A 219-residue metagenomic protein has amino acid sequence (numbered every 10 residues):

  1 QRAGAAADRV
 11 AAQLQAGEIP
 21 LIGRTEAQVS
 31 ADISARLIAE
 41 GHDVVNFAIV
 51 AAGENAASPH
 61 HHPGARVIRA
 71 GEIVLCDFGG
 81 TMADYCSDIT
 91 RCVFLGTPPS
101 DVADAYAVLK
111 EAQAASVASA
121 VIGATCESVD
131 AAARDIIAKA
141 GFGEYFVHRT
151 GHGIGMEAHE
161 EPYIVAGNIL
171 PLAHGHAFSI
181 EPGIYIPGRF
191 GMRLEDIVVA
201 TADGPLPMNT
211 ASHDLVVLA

Functional and structural regions predicted by a protein language model:
Q1-A219: Active-site neighborhoods and metal-handling regions in enzymes and metal-associated proteins
